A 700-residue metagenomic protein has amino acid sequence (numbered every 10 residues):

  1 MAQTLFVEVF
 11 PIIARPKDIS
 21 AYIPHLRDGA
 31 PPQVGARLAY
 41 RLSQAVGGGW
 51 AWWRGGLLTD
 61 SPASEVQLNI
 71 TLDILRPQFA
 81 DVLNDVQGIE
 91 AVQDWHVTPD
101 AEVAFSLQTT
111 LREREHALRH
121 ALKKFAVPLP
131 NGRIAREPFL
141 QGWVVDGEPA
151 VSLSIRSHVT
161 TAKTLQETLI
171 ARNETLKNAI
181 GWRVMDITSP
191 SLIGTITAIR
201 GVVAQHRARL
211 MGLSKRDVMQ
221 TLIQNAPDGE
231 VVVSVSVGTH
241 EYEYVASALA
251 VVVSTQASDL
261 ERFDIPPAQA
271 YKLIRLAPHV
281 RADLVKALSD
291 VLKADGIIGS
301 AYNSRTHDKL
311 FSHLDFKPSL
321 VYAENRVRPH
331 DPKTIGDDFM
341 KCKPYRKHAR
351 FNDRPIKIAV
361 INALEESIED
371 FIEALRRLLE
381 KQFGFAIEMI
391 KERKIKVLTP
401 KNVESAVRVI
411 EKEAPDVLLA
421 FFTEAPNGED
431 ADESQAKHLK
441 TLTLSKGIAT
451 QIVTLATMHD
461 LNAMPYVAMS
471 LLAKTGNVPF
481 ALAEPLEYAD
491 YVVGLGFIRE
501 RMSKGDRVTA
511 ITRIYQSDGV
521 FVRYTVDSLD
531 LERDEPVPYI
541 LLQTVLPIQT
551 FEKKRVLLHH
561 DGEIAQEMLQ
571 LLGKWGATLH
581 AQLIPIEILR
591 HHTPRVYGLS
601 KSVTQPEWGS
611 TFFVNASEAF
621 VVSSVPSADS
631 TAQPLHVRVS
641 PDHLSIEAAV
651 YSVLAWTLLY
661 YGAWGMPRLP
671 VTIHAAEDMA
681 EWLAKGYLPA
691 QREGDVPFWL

Functional and structural regions predicted by a protein language model:
M1-D186, K394-K401, S405-E413, A420-L700: Long, contiguous domain-sized segments
T4-H25, A179-Q451, L455, V696-L700: Extended, highly charged clamp/arch subdomains and adjacent linkers that form or line substrate-binding channels
